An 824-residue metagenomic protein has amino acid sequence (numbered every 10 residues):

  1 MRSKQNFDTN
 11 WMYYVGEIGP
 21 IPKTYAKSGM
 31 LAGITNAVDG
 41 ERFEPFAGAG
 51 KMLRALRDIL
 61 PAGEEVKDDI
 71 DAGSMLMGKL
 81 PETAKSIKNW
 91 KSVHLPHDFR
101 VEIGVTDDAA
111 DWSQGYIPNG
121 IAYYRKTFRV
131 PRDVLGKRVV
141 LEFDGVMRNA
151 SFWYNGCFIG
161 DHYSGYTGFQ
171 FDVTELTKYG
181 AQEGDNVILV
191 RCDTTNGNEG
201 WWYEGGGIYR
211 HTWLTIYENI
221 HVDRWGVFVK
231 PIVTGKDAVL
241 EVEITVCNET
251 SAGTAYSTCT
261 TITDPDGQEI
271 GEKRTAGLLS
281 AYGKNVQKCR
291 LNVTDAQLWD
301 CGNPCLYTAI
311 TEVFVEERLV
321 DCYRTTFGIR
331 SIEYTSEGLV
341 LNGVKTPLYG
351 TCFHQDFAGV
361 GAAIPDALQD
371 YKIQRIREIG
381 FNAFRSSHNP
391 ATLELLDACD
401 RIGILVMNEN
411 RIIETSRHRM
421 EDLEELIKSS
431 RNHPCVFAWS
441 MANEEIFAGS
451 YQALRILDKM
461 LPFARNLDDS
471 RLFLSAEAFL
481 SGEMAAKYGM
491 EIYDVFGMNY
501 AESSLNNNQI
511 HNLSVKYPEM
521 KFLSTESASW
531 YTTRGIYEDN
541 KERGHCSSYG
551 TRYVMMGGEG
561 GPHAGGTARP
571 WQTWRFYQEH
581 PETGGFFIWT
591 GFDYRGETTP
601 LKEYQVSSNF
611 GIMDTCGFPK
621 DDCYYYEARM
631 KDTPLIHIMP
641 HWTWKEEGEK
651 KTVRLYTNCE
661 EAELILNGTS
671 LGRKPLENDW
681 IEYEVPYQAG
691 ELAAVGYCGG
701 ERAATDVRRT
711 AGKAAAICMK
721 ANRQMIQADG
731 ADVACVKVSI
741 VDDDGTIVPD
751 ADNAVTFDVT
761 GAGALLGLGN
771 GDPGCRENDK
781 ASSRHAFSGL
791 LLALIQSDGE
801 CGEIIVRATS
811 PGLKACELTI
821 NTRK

Functional and structural regions predicted by a protein language model:
M1-E142, G200-I208, F592, K645-K650: Extended carbohydrate-recognition surfaces in non-catalytic/accessory domains of CAZymes and lectin-like proteins
S3-Q5, M12-I18, D58-P61, E102 (+11 more regions): Accessory beta-strand-rich segments of carbohydrate-active enzymes
F7-T9, V15, K23-Y25, M30-D69 (+7 more regions): Extended substrate-binding grooves/exosites of carbohydrate-active enzymes
V173, C289-L298, Y683-Y687, A781-G799: Short, hydrophobic beta-strand segments
G180, T245-E333, Q688-A689, R708: Extended acidic/polar, glycine-enriched regions that form or flank non-catalytic beta-rich accessory modules
V242-V246, E312, V653-Y656, V695 (+4 more regions): Beta-strand-rich structural segments
T254-C259, G302-T308, N658, I665-L671 (+3 more regions): Short flexible loop/turn segments that cap and initiate beta-strands
K631-T652, R709-C735, V741-V748, A815-K824: Short S/T/G/P-enriched beta-strand
